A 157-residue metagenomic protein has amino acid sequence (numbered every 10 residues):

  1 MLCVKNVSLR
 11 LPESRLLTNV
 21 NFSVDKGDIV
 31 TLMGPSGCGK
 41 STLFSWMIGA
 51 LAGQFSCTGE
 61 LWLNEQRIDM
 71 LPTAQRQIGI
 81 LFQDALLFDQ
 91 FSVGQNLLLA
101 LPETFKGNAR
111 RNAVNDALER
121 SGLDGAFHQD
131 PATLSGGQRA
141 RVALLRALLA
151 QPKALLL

Functional and structural regions predicted by a protein language model:
M33-P35: The feature captures the beta-strand-to-loop junction immediately N-terminal to the Walker
A52, P72, F91-R111, R120: ABC-type ATPase nucleotide-binding domains, specifically the catalytic core motifs of the NBD
Q54, Q66-G79, E103: ABC ATPase NBD coupling module
R67, A109-A126: Conserved ABC ATPase "signature" region
D130-L134, Q138: Conserved ABC ATPase signature
L144: Hydrophobic anchor residue at the start of the ABC signature
L149-K153: A short, proline-enriched helix->beta-strand linker immediately N-terminal to the Walker B motif in ABC-type P-loop
